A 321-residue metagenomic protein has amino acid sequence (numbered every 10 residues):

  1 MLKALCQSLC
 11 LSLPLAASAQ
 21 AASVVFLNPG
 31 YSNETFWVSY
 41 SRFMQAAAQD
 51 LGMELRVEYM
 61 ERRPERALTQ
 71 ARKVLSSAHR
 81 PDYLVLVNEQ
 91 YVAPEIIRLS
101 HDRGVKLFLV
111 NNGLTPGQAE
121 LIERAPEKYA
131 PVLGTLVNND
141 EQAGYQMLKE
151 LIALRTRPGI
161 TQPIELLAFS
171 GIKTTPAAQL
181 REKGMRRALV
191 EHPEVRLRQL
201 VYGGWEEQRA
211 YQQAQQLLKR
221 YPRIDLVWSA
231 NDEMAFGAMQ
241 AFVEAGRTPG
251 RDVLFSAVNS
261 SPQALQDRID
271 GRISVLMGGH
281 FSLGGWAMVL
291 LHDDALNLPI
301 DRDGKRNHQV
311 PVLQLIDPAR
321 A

Functional and structural regions predicted by a protein language model:
S23-F43, A47, R56-Q70, V87-Y91 (+1 more regions): Extracytoplasmic "Venus flytrap"
L27-N28, A78-N88, K106-N111, L167-A168 (+4 more regions): Periplasmic-binding protein-like
T35-D50, A143-E150, P176-V195, Q213 (+2 more regions): Short, solvent-exposed amphipathic alpha-helices that sit in or adjacent to ligand/effector-binding or catalytic
R66-D82, Y211-R223: Short, well-structured alpha-helical segments in soluble
A67, G134-I164, A210, S260 (+2 more regions): Hydrophobic alpha-helical segments within soluble ligand-binding/sensing domains
R98-Q142, A264-L265: Flexible loop/hinge segments that line or gate small-molecule binding clefts
L107-L121, W228-I273: Venus flytrap/periplasmic-binding-protein-like
F169, K173, G279, W286-A321: Hinge/cleft segment of the Venus flytrap/periplasmic-binding protein
